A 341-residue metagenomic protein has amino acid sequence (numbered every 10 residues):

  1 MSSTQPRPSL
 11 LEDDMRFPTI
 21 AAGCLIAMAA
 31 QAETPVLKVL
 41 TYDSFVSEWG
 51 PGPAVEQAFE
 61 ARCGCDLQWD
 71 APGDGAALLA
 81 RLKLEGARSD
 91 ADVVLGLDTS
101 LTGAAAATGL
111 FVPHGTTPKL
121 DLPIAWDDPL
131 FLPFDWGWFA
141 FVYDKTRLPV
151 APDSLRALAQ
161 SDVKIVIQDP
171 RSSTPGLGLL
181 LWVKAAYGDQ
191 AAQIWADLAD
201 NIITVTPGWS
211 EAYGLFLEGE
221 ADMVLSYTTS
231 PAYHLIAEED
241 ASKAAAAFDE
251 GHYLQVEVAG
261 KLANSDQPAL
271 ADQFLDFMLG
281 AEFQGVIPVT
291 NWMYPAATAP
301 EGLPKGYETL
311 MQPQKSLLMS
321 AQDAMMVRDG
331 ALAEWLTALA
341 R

Functional and structural regions predicted by a protein language model:
V36, Y42-G52, G73-A77, S89-A221: Extracytoplasmic ligand-binding site segments that recognize negatively charged/polar headgroups
L40, S44-Q68: Short, polar/charged alpha-helical segment
S100-A104, L217, A221-S242, N291: A ligand-binding cleft/hinge motif common to bilobed small-molecule-binding domains
F111-P118, P129-P133, R156, L235-Y253 (+1 more regions): Short beta-strand->loop
P123-I124, G137, W195-A199, V205-T206 (+2 more regions): Periplasmic-binding protein-like
A140-R147, K184, Q255-P268, V286-V289: A bilobed periplasmic-binding-protein/Venus flytrap-type ligand-binding module shared by bacterial periplasmic
L262-L318: Mature extracytoplasmic/periplasmic domains
P304-R341: Extracellular/periplasmic bilobal clamshell ligand-binding domains
